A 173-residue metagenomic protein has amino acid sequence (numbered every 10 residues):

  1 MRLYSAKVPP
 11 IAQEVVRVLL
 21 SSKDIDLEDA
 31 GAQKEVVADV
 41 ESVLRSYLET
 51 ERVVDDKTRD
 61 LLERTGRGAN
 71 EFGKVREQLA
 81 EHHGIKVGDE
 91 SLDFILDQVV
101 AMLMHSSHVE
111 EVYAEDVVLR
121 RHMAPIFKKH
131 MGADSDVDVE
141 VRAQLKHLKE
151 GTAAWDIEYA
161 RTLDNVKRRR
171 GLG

Functional and structural regions predicted by a protein language model:
R2-G73: N-terminal interaction modules that seed assembly of large macromolecular complexes
L3-A12, L19, K23, L79 (+4 more regions): FKBP-type peptidyl-prolyl cis-trans isomerases
K7, I11, V54, E71 (+5 more regions): Residue-level detector of well-ordered alpha-helical segments, enriched for hydrophobic/aromatic packing positions
E14, E77, Q98-A101, P125 (+3 more regions): Short, residue-level hotspots on alpha-helical faces of the histone-fold and other alpha-helical interaction modules
V18-S22, L61-R64, Q78-I85, M102-S106 (+2 more regions): Conserved, well-folded catalytic cores of nucleic-acid-processing and energy-transducing macromolecular machines
E28-Q33, V112-E115, V137: Short, tandemly repeated low-complexity microdomains enriched for cysteine and small residues
E41-Y47, R67-H130: Conserved mixed alpha/beta catalytic, RNA-binding, or beta-rich assembly cores of soluble enzyme, regulatory
A133-G173: Alpha-helical oligomerization segments
